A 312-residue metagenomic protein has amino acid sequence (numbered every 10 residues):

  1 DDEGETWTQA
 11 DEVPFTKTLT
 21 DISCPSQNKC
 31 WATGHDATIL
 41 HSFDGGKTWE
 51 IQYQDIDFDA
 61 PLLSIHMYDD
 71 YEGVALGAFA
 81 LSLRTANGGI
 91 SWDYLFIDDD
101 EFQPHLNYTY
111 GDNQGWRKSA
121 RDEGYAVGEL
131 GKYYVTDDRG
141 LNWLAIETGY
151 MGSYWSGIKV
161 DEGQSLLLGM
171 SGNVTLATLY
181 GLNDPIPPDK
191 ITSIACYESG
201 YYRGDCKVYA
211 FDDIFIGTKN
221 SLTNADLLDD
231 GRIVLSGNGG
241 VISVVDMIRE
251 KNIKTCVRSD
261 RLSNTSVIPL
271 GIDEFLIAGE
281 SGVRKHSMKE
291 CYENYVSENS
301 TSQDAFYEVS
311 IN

Functional and structural regions predicted by a protein language model:
D1-N312: Residue-level hotspots at or immediately adjacent to binding/recognition sites across diverse folds
